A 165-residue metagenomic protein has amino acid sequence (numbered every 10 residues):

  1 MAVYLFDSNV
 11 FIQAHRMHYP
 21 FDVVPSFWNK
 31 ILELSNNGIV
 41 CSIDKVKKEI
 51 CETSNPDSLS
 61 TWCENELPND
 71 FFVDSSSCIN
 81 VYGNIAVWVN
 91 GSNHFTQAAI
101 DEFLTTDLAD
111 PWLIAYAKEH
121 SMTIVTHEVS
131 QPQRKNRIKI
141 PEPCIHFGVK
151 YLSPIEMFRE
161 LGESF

Functional and structural regions predicted by a protein language model:
V3, S8-H120, S130: Active-site-proximal, substrate-binding regions of enzyme catalytic domains and RNA-binding/basic surfaces
T123, V129-F165: Acidic, PIN/NYN-like endoribonuclease modules and their adjacent C-terminal/linker elements
